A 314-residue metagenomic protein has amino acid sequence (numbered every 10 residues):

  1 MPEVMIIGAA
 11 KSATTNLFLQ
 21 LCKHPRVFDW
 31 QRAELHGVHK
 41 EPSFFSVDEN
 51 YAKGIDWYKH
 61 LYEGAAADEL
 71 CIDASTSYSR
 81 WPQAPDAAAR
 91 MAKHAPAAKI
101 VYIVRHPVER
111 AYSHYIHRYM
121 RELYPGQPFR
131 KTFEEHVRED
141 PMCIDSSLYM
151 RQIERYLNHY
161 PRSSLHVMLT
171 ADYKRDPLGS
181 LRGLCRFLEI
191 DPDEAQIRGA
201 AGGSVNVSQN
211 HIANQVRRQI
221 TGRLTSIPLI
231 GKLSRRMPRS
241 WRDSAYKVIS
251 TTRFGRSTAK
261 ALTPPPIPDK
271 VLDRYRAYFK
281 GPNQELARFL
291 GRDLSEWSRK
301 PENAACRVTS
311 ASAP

Functional and structural regions predicted by a protein language model:
M1-S79, H94-I100, P107-S113, R118-F133 (+2 more regions): PAPS-dependent sulfotransferase catalytic core
K40, N158-D273, A277, G291-A313: The conserved 3'-phosphoadenosine-5'-phosphosulfate
F45, A74-R80, F133-I144, P266-V271: Surface-exposed cleft-lining segments at the edges of enzyme active sites
F45-K53, Y78-A84, C143-I144, D172-D176: Acidic-and-aromatic substrate-binding clefts and catalytic sites of carbohydrate-active enzymes
A52-I55, P85, M150, L178 (+1 more regions): Structural motif corresponding to alpha-helix initiation and N-cap regions
I55-K59, A88, I153-E154, N283: Generic structural signal for well-ordered alpha-helices, preferentially at hydrophobic/aromatic core positions
A89-R90, A97-Y102, E109-D172, G179 (+1 more regions): PAPS-dependent sulfotransferase catalytic domain
